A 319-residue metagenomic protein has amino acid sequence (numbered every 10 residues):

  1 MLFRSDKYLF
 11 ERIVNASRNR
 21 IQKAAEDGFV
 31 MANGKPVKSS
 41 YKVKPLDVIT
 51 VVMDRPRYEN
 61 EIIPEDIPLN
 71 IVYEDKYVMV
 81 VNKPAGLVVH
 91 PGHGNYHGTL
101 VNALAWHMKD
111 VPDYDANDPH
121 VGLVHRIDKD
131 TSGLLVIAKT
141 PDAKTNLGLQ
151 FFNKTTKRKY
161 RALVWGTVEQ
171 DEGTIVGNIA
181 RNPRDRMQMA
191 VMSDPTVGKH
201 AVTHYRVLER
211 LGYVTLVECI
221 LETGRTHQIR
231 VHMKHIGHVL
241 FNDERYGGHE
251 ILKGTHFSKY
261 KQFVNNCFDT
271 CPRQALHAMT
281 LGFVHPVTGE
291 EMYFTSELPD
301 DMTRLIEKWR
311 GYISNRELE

Functional and structural regions predicted by a protein language model:
M1-E319: RNA pseudouridine synthases
